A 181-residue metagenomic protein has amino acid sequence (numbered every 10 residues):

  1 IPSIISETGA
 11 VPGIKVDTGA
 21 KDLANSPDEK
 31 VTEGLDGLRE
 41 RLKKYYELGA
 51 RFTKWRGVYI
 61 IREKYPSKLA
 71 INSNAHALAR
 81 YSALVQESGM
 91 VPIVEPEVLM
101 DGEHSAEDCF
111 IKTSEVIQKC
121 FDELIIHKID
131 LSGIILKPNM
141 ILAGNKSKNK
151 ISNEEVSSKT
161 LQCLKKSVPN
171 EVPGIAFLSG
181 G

Functional and structural regions predicted by a protein language model:
I1, N25-S26, G57-A70, V98-H104 (+1 more regions): Glycine-rich, proline-tolerant flexible connector loops at the mouths of alpha/beta enzymes
I1-L48, I61, N149, N153 (+4 more regions): Alpha/beta catalytic barrel-like cores
T8-P12, L48-R51, Q86-P92, I125-I134 (+1 more regions): Short, well-ordered coil/turn segments that N-cap beta-strands
P27-L42, P66-Y81, E115: Glycine-rich anion/phosphate-binding loops
Y45, S82-V85, L124, L164: Hydrophobic pocket-lining residues that define ligand/cofactor binding sites across diverse proteins
W55, V94, L136: Conserved, mostly hydrophobic/aromatic
A70-I93, D101, E107-I111: Active-site acidic/histidine proton-transfer and metal-coordination neighborhood in alpha/beta enzyme cores
H104-G181: Active-site capping/gating regions of soluble enzymes
